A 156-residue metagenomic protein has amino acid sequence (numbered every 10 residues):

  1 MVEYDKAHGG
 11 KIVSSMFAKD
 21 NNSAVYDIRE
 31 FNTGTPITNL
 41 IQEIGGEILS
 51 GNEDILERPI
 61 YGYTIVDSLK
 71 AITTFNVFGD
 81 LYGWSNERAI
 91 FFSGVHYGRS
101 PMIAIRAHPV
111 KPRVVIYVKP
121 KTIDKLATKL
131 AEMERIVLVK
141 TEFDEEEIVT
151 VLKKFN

Functional and structural regions predicted by a protein language model:
V2-G98, T141, E146-N156: Non-catalytic interface/targeting segments
H8, V110-K111, E132-R135: Short, structured coil segments at secondary-structure junctions
T38, A104, T128: Short glycine-/small-residue-rich flexible loop motifs, especially phosphate/cofactor-binding loops
I90-F91, V114-V118, I136-E142: Short hydrophobic alpha-helical runs that function as membrane-insertion/retention elements
Y97, P120-K121: Short alpha-helix boundary/capping motifs
R99-P101, D124: Amphipathic coiled-coil/heptad-repeat helices and related helical stalk/stem segments that mediate oligomerization
A104-I116: Mid-chain, well-packed structural core segment of small domains
T122-K129: Short, glycine/polar-rich helix-capping loops at beta-to-alpha or helix-loop-helix junctions that flank or form
